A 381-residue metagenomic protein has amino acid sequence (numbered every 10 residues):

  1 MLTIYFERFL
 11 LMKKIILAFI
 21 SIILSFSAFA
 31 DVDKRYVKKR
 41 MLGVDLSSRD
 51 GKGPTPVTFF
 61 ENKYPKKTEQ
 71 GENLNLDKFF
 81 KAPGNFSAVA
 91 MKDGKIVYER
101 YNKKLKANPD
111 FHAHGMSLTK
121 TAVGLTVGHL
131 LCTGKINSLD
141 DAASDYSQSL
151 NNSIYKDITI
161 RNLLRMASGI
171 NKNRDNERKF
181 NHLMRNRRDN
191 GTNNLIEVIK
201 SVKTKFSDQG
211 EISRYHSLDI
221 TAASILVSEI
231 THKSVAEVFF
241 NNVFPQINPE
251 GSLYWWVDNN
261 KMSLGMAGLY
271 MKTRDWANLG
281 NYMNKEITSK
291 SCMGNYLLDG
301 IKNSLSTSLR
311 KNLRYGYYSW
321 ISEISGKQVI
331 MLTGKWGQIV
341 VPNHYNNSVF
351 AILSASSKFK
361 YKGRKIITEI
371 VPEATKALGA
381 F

Functional and structural regions predicted by a protein language model:
R8, A28-K106, C132-N137, R165 (+3 more regions): N-terminal leader/targeting segments and the immediately adjacent pre-domain N-terminus
A30, K34, G334-F381: Structured C-terminal helix/loop/strand segments within mature extracytoplasmic catalytic/sensor domains
F79-S87, L105-S147, I154, I158 (+2 more regions): Short active-site loop at a secondary-structure junction that contains or immediately precedes the catalytic residue(s)
G94, A113-L139, L163, A223-V227 (+2 more regions): Active-site SXXK
V97-R100, S144, R178-D208, K233-S252: Short, charged, amphipathic alpha-helices and their helix-cap/turn boundaries
T133-N171, T204, E229-A267, M271: Active-site helix/loop module of the DD-peptidase/beta-lactamase fold, centered on the serine-lysine SxxK catalytic
D219-L226, G265-S289, Q338-A355: Active-site-proximal alpha-helical segments within enzyme catalytic domains
E250-L253, L298-A351: Active-site Gly/Thr loop motif
